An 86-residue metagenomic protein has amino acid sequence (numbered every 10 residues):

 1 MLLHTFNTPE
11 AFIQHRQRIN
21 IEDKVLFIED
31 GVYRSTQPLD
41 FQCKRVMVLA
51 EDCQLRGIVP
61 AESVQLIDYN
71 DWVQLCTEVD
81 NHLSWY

Functional and structural regions predicted by a protein language model:
M1-L3, D23-K24: Short active-site oxyanion
L2-I13: Short, glycine-rich nucleotide/cofactor-binding loops
H4, F27, S84-W85: Redox-cofactor binding/interface segments in oxidoreductases and associated redox assembly factors
I13-Q17, S35-L39: Short, T/G/N/S-enriched strand-turn elements that build extracellular solenoid repeat scaffolds
N20: Short conserved AdoMet
V25-D30, R45-D52: Short internal beta-strands
T36-Q37, C53-G57: Long, charge-dense
V59-Y86: C-terminal structural segments of small proteins and small subunits
